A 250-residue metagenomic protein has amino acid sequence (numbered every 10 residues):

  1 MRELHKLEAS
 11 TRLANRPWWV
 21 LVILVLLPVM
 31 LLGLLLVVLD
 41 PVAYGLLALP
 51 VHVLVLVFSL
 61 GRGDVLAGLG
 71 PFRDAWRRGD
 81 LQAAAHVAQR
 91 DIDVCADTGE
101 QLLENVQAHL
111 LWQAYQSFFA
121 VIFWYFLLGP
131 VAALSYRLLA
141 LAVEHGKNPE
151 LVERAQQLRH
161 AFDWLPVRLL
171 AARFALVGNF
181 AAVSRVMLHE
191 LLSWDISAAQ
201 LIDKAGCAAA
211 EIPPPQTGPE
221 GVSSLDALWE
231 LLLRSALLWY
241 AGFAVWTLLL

Functional and structural regions predicted by a protein language model:
M1-L250: Hydrophobic N-terminal alpha-helices or hydrophobic patches in metabolic proteins across all domains of life
